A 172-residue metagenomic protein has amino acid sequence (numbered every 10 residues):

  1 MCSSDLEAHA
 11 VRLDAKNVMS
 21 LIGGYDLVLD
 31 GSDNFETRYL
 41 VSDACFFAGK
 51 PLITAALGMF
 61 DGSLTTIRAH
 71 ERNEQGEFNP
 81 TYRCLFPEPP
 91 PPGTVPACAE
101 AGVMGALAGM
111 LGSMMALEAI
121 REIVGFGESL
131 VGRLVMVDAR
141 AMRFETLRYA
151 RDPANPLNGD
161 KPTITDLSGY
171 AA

Functional and structural regions predicted by a protein language model:
M1-S3: Short, small-residue-biased leader/transition segments that mark boundaries at the very start of proteins
A10-R12: Conserved acidic residues
K16-V18: Short acidic active-site motifs
L21-D26: A short, aliphatic-rich alpha-helical micro-motif
L27, A97-L134, D138-R143: Conserved anion/nucleotide-ligand pocket segment
L27-I67: ADP-ribose/adenylate-binding Rossmann-like module
N79, R83-G105: The feature captures the short pre-catalytic strand/loop hairpin that immediately precedes and shapes the active-site
G127-A172: Phosphate-binding loop/pocket of nucleotide- and phosphate-handling active sites
